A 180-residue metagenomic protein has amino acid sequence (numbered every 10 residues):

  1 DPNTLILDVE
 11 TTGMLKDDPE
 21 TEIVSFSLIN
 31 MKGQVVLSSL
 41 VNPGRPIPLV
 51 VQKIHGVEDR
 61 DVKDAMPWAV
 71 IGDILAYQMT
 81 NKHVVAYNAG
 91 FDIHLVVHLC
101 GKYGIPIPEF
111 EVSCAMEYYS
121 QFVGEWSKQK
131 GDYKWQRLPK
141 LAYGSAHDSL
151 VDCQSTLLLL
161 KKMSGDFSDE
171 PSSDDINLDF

Functional and structural regions predicted by a protein language model:
P2-N3, K16-S25, I29-V57, Y77-F180: Metal-dependent phosphoesterase core characteristic of DEDDh/y 3'-5' exonuclease domains
L5-L7: Residue-level marker for buried hydrophobic side chains located in beta-strands that build the well-ordered beta-sheet
V9-D17: Short acidic, Gly/Ser-rich segments with clustered Asp/Glu that frequently serve as metal-coordination loops in enzyme
K53-I74: Metal-dependent phosphoesterase signature
